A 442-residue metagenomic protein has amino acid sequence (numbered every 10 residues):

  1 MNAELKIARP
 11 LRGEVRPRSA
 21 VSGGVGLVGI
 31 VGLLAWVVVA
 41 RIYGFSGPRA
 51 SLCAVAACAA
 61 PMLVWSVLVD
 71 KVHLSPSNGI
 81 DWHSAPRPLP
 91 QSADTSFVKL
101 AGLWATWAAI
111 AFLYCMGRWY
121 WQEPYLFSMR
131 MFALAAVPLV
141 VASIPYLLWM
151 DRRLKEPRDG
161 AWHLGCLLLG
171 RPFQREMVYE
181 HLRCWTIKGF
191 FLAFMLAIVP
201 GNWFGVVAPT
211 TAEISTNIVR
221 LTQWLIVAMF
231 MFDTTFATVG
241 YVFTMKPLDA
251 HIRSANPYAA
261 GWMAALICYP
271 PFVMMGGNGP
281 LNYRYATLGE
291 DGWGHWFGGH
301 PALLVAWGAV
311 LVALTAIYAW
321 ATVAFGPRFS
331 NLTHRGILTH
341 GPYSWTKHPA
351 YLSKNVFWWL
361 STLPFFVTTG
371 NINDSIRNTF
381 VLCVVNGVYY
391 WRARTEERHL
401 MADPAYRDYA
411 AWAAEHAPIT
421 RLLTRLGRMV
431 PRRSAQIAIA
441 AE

Functional and structural regions predicted by a protein language model:
N2-L332, G336, L360-E442: Membrane-anchoring alpha-helices and their flanking helix-loop junctions
R335-Y343, L352: Alpha-helical membrane-protein architecture signal
H348: Short, conserved phosphate/pyrophosphate- and ester-handling motifs at nucleotide-, phospho-/glycolipid
K354-V356: Transmembrane-embedded, aromatic-rich helix segments that form part of the hydrophobic channel/pocket engaging
